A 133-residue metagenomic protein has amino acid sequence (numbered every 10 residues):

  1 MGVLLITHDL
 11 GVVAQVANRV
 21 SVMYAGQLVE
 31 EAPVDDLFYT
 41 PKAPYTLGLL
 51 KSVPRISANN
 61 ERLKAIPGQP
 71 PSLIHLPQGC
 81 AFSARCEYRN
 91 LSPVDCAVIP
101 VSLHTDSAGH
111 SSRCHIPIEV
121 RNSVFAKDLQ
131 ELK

Functional and structural regions predicted by a protein language model:
T7-H8: H-loop/switch region of ABC-family ATPase nucleotide-binding domains
V13-Q15: A short, surface-exposed alpha-helical micro-motif characterized by mixed small hydrophobic and charged/polar residues
R19, E31: Short, glycine/charged-rich "phosphate-handling" switch motifs in NTP-dependent and phosphotransfer domains
M23: Catalytic metal- and UDP-sugar-binding loop of GT-A-like glycosyltransferases, i.e., residues flanking the conserved
V34-K133: Charged, flexible cofactor/metal-binding loops and thiol motifs
